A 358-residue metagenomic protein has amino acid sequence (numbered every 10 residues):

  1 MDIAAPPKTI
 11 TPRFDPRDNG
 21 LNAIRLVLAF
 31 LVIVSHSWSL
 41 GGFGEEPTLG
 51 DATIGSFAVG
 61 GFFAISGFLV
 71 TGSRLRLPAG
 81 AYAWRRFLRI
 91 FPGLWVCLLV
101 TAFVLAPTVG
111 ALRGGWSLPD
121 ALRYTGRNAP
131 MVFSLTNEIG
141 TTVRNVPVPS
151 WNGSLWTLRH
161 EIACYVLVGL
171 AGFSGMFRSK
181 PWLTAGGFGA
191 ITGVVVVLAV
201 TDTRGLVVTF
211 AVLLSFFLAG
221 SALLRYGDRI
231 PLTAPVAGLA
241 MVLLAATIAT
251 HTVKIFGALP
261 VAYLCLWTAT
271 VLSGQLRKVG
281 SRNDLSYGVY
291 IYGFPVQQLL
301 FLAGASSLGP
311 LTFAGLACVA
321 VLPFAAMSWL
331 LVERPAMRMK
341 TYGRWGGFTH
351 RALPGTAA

Functional and structural regions predicted by a protein language model:
M1-P12, L75, Q297-A358: C-terminal "closing" transmembrane helix and its immediate cytosolic amphipathic cap in multi-pass membrane proteins
D2-K8, A58-R89, G93-W116, V296 (+1 more regions): Juxtamembrane transmembrane-helix termini
P16-L21, P47-V59, P147-H160, A199-F216 (+3 more regions): Interfacial loop-to-helix transition and helix-capping segments at the boundaries of transmembrane helices
P16-R74, F91-G93, V289-F294: Functionally critical transmembrane alpha-helices in membrane proteins and complexes, commonly lining
V70-L77, F103-V109, L170-S179, V196-V200 (+6 more regions): Structural signal for the C-terminal ends of transmembrane alpha-helices and the immediately following loop
F91, W95-I162, V166, A262 (+1 more regions): Membrane-interface helix-loop-helix regions
I162-I191, L224-A234, G309: Solvent-exposed interhelical
V242-R334: Alpha-helical transmembrane segments of multi-pass integral membrane proteins
